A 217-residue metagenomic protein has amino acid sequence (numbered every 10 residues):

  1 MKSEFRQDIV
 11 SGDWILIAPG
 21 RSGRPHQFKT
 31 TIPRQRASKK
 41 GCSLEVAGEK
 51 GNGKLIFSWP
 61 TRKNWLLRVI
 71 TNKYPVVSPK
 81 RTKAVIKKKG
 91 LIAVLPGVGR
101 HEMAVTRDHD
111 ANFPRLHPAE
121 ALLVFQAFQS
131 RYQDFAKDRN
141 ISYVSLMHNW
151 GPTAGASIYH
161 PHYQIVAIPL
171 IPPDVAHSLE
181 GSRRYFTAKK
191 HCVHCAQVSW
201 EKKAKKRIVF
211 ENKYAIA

Functional and structural regions predicted by a protein language model:
M1-A217: HIT superfamily nucleotide-processing domains
